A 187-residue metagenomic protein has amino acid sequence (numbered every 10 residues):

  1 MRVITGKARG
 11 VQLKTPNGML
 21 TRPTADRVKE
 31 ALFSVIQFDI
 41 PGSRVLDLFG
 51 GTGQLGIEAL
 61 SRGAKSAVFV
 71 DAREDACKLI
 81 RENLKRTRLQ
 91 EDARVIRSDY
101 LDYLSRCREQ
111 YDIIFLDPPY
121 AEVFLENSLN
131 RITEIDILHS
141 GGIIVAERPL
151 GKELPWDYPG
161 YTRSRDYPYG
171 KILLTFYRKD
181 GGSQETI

Functional and structural regions predicted by a protein language model:
M1-I187: Class I S-adenosyl-L-methionine-dependent methyltransferase catalytic core
